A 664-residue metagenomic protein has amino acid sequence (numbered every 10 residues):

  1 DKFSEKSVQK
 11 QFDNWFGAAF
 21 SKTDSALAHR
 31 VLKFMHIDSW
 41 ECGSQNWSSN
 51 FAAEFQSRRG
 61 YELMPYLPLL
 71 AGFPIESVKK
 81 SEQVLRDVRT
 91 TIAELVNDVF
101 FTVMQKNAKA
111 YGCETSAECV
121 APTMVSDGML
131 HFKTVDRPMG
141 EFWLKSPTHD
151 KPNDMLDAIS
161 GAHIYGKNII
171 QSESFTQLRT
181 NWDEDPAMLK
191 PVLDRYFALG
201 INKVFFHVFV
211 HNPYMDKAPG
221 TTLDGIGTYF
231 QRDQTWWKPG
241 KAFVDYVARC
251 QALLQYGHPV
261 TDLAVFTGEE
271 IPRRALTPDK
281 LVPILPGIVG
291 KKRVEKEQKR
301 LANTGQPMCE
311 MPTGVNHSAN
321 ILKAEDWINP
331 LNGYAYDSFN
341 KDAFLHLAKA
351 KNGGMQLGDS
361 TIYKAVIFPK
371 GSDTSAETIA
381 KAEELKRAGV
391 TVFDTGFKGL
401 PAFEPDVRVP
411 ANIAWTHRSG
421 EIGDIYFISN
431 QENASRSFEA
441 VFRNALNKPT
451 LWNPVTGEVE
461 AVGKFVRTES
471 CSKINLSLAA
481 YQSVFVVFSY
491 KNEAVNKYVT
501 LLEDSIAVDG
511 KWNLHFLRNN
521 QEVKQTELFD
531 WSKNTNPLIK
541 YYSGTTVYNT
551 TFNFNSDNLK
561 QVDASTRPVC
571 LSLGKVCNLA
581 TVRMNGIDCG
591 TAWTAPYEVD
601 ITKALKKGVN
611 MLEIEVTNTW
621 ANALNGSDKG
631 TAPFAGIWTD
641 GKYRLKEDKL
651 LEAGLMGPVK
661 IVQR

Functional and structural regions predicted by a protein language model:
D1-K22: Catalytic and substrate-binding clefts that recognize carbohydrates or anionic sugar/phosphate headgroups
A19-F34, S39-P138, F142-T545, N553-D557 (+2 more regions): Carbohydrate-binding surfaces of carbohydrate-active enzymes
D154, S470, K575-C577, T581-K642: Beta-strand-rich ligand-recognition modules
A348, A376-T378, R436-F438, K560-D563 (+3 more regions): Extended hydrophobic-aromatic, low-complexity segments
V441, F552-F554, N558-N585, L612-V616: Aromatic-lined ligand-binding clefts that engage carbohydrates, nucleic acids, or primary amines
V484-K491, T550, M611-N618: Short, hydrophobic/aromatic-enriched beta-strand segments in well-ordered soluble domains
K491-G510, L514, N618-I661: Glycine/proline-rich low-complexity spacer/linker segments in large multi-domain proteins
T546-Y548, V569, L655: Hydrophobic core residues within well-ordered beta-strands of beta-rich domains
